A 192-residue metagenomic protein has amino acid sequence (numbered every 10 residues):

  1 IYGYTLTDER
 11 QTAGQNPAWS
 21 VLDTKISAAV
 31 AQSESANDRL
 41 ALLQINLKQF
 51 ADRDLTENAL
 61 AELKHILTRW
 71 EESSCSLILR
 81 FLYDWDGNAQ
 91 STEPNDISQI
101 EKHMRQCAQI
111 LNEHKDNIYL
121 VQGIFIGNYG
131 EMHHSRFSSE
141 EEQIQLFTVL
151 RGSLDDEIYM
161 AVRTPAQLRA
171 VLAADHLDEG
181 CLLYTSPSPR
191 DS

Functional and structural regions predicted by a protein language model:
I1-Q32: Boundary/entry segment of secreted carbohydrate-active catalytic domains
D23-E34, L43-L82: Aromatic-lined substrate-binding rim segments of carbohydrate-active enzymes
L47-A59, D84-Q99, Y129-F137: Surface-exposed, active-site-proximal loop segments in enzymatic domains
A59-E71, N95-L120, L146-V149: An active-site-proximal structural segment forming one wall of the substrate-binding cleft that immediately precedes
I78-G87, L111-F137: Active-site groove signature of glycoside hydrolases
I118-N128, D156-V171: Aromatic-lined carbohydrate-recognition surfaces of secreted/lumenal glycan-active proteins
E140-M160: Active-site neighborhood of glycoside hydrolase catalytic domains
Y184-D191: Conserved small/polar residues in nucleotide/adenosyl-binding loops
